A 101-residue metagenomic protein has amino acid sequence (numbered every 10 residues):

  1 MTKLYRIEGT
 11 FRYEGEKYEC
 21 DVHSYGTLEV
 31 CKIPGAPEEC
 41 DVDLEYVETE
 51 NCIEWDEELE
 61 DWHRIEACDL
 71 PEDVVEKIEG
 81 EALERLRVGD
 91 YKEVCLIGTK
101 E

Functional and structural regions predicted by a protein language model:
M1-P34: Short, charged/polar N-terminal "headpieces" of proteins
C31-E101: Acidic, low-complexity intrinsically disordered segments
